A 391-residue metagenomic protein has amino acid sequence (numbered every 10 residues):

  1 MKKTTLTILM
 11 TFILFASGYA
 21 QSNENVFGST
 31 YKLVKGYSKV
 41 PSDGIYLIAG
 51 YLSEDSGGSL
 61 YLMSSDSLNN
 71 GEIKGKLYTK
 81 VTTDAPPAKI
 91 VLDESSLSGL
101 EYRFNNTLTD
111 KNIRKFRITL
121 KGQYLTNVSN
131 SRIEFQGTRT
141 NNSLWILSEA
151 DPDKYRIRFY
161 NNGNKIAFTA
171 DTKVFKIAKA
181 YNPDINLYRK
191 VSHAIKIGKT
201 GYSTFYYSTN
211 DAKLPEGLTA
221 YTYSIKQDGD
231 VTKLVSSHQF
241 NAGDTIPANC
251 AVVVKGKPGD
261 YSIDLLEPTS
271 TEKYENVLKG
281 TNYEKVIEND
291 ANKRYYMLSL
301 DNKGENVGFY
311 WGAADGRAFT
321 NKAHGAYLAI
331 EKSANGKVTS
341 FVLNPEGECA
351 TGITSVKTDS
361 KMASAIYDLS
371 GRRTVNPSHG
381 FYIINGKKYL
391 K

Functional and structural regions predicted by a protein language model:
M1-N23: Bacterial Sec-dependent N-terminal signal peptides
K2, C250-V254, I366, Y382-I383: Short hydrophobic/aromatic-rich beta-strand motifs
S22-A194, S262-K279: Lectin-like carbohydrate-binding module/patch detector with strong preference for beta-trefoil
S29, Y37, S42-G44, D171 (+5 more regions): Glycine-centered loop/turn motifs
V34, R139-N142, Y181, R189-P215 (+2 more regions): A short, polar beta-strand/turn micro-motif
A49-G58, T119-Q123, V128-S129, F159-G163 (+6 more regions): Short, flexible beta-strand-to-coil junctions
L214-P247: N-terminal low-complexity, intrinsically disordered segments
S224-Q227, G347-K391: C-terminal outer-membrane/trafficking sorting elements
